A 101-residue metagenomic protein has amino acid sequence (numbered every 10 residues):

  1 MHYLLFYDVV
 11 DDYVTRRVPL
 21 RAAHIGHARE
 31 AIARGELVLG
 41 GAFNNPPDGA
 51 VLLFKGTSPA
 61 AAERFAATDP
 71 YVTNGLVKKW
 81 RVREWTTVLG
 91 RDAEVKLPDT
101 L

Functional and structural regions predicted by a protein language model:
M1-L101: Conserved, structured core segments of small domains
